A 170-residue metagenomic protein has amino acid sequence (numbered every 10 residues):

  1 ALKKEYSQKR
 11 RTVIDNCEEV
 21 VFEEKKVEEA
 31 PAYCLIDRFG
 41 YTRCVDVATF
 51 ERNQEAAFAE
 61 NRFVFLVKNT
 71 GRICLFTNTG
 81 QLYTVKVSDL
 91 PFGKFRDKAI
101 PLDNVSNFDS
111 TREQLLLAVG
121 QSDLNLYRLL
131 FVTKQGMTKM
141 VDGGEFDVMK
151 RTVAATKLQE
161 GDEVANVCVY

Functional and structural regions predicted by a protein language model:
A1-Y170: Short, structured "edge-of-domain" segments at secondary-structure transitions
